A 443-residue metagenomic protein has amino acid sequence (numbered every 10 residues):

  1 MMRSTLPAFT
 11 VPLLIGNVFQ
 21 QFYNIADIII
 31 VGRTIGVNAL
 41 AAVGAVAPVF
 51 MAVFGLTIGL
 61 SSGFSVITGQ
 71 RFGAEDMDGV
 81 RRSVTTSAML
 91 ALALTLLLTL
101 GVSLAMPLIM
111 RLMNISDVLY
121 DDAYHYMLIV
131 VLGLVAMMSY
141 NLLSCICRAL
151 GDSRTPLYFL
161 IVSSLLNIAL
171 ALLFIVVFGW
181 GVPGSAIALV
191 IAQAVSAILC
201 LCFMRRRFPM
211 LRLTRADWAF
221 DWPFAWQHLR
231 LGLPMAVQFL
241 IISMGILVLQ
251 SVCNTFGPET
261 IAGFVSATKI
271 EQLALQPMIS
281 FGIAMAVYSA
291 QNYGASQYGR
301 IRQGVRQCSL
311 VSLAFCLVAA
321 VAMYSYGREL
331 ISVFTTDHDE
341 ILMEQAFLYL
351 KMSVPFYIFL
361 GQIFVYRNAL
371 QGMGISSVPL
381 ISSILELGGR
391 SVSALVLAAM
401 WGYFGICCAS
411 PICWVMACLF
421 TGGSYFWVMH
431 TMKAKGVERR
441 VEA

Functional and structural regions predicted by a protein language model:
M1-I35, P48-G63, I67, L92-T99 (+5 more regions): N-terminal transmembrane alpha-helices
M1-T10, T68-V135, I175-L233, S289-F356 (+1 more regions): Short alpha-helical transmembrane segments in multi-pass integral membrane proteins
A8-D27, I129, Y140, S163 (+3 more regions): Transmembrane helical elements of multi-pass membrane transporters/channels
N17-Q21, G55, T95, T99 (+12 more regions): Residue-level hotspots within the lipid-embedded alpha helices of multi-pass solute transporters
V18, F22-L40, M110-D117, L173-W180 (+5 more regions): Helix-terminus/linker motif at the lipid-water interface of multi-pass membrane proteins
V31-M51, V118-D122, V182-P183, F224-L231 (+5 more regions): Interfacial/gating helices of multi-pass transporter permease domains
L40-L100, M137-P156, G263-G327, L360-S382: Small-residue-rich hydrophobic transmembrane alpha-helices
S61, V130-R148, P156-S164, S185-C200 (+4 more regions): Short runs within selected transmembrane alpha-helices of multi-pass transporters and secretion channels
